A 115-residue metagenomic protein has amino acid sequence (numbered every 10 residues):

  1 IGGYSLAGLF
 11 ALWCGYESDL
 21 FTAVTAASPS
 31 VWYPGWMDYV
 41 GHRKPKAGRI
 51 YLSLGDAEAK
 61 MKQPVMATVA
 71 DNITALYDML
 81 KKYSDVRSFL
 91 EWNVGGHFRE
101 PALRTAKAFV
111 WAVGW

Functional and structural regions predicted by a protein language model:
I1-P45: Primarily recognizes the serine-hydrolase "nucleophile elbow" in alpha/beta-hydrolase and SGNH/GDSL folds
L9, K60, F98-E100: Short catalytic/ligand-binding loop motif for oxyanion handling, primarily in non-cytosolic enzymes, centered on
C14-Y16, T25-P29, G48-K62, N93-G95: Cell-envelope and extracellular/periplasmic
L20-V24, A47-R49, S84-S88: Loop/turn elements at helix/coil->beta-strand transitions in domains of secreted/extracellular proteins
D38, P64-V65, A102-T105: Short aromatic-enriched loop/helix-cap "lid" or pocket-rim segments at secondary-structure transitions that line
S53, A70, T74-W115: C-terminal catalytic histidine-bearing segment of alpha/beta-hydrolase fold enzymes
A59-D71: Short, flexible/disordered intra-domain loops and linkers
